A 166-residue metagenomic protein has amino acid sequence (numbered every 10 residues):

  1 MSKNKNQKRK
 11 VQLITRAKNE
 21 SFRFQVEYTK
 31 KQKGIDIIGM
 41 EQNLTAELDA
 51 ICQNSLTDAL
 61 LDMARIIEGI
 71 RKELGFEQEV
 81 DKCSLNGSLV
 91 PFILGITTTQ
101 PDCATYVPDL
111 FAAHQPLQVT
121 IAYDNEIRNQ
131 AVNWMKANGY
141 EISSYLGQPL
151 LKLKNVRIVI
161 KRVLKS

Functional and structural regions predicted by a protein language model:
M1-S166: Phosphodiester-processing cores and adjacent nucleic acid-binding clamps
